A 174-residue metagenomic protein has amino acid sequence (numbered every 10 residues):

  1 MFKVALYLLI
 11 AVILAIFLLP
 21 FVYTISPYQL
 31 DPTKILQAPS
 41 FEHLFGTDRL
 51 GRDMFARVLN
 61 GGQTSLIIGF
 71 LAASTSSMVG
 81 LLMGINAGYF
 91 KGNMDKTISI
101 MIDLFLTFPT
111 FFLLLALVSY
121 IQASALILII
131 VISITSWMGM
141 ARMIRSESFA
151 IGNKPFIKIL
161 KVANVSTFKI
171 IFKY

Functional and structural regions predicted by a protein language model:
M1, V58-G61, S65-G69, M101 (+2 more regions): Loop-to-transmembrane-helix entry motif
M1-I25: N-terminal signal-anchor/first transmembrane alpha helix
L6, Q63, I67-L71, L113 (+3 more regions): Internal alpha-helical transmembrane segments of multi-pass membrane proteins, especially GPCRs
L18-T33, A123-S124: Extracellular/periplasmic helix-loop junction at the C-terminal end of a transmembrane helix in multi-pass membrane
L19-V22, I68-D103, L115: Transmembrane-helix boundary motif in ABC transporter permease subunits
Y28-A73: Periplasmic/extracellular loop-to-transmembrane helix junction in inner-membrane transport proteins
L44, D48, G88-Y89, M94-I151: Generic hydrophobic transmembrane alpha-helix motif, especially the helices
R52-I67, K91-S99, G152-N153, I157-Y174: Amphipathic cytosolic juxtamembrane alpha-helices at the membrane-cytosol interface of multi-pass membrane transporters
